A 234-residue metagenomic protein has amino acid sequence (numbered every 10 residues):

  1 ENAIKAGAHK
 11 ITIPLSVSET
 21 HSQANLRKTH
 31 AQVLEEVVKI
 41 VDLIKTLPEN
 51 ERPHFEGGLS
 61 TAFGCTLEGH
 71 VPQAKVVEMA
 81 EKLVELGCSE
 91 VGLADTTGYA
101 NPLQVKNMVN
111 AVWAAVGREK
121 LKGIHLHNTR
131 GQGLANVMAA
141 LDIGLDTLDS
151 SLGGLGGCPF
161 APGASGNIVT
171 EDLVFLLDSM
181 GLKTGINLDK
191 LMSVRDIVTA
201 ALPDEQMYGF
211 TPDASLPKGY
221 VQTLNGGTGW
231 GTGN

Functional and structural regions predicted by a protein language model:
E1-N234: Catalytic cores and adjacent flexible loops of soluble metabolic enzymes that perform enolate/carbanion chemistry on
